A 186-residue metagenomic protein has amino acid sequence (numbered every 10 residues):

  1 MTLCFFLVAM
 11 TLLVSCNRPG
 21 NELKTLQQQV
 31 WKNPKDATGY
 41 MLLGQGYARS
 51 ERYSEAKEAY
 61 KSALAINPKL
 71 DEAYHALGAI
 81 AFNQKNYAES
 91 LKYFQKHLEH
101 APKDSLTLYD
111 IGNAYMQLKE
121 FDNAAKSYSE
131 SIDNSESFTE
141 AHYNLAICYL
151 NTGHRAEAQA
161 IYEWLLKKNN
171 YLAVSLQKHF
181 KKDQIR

Functional and structural regions predicted by a protein language model:
L13-S15: C-terminal motif of bacterial Sec signal peptides marking the signal peptidase cleavage site
N17-Q28, S50-S62, E72, N83-K96 (+2 more regions): Structural signature of tandem alpha-helical TPR/SEL1-like repeats, specifically the intra-repeat loop/turn
K32, I66, H100, N134 (+1 more regions): Structural marker of alpha-solenoid helical repeat scaffolds
D36, L70, D104, F138 (+1 more regions): Residue-level recognition of tetratricopeptide repeat
L42, A76, D110, N144 (+1 more regions): Canonical tetratricopeptide repeat
D133-S135, Y143, I147-V174: TPR/TPR-like (Sel1-like) alpha-helical repeat modules
